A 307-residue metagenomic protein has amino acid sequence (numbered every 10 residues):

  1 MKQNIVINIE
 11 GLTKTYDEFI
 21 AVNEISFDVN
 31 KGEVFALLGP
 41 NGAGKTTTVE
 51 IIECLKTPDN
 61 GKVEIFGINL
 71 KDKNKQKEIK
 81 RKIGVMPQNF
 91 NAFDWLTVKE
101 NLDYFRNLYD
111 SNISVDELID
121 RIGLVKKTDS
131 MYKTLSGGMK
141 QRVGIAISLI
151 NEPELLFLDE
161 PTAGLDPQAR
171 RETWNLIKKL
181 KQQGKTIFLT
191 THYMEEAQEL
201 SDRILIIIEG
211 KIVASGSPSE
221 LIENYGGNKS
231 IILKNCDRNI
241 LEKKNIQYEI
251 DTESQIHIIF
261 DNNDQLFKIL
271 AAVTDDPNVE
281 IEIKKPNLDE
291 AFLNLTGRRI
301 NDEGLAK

Functional and structural regions predicted by a protein language model:
E53: Helix-to-loop junction immediately C-terminal to a conserved catalytic motif
G61-D72, E78-I79: Conserved ABC transporter NBD signature motif
D103, N107, N112-T128: Conserved ABC ATPase "signature" region
L156-E160: Catalytic Walker B motif of ABC-type/P-loop ATPase nucleotide-binding domains
W174-D261: ABC transporter nucleotide-binding domain
K229-R299: Short, charged/small-residue-rich alpha-helical element at the C-terminal edge of ABC transporter nucleotide-binding
